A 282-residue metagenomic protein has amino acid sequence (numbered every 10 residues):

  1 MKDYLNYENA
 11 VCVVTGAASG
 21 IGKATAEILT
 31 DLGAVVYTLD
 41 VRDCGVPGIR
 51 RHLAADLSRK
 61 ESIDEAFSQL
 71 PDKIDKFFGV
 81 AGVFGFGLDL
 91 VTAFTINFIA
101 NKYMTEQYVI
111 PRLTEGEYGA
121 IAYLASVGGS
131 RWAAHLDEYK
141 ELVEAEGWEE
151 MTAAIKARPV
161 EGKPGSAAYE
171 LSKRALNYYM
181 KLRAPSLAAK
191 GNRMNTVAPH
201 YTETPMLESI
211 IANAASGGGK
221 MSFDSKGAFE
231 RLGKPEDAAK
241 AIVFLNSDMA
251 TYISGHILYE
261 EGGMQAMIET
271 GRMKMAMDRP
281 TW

Functional and structural regions predicted by a protein language model:
K2-Y4, S254-W282: Short C-terminal tail/terminal secondary-structure segment of NAD(P)H-dependent dehydrogenase/reductase domains
V11, A18-S19: Conserved glycine-rich cofactor-binding loop
A18, T25-E27: N-terminal Rossmann NAD(P)H-binding glycine-rich loop of SDR-like oxidoreductase domains
P47-E61, G82-V83: Rossmann-fold cofactor-recognition segment
V83-G87, E117-A189, Y201-T204: Catalytic loop of short-chain dehydrogenase/reductase
Y118, R193, I253-G255: Short, small/polar-rich loop/turn modules that mediate ligand/substrate recognition or access, typified
R231-E260, Q265: C-terminal substrate-recognition "lid" of short-chain dehydrogenase/reductases
